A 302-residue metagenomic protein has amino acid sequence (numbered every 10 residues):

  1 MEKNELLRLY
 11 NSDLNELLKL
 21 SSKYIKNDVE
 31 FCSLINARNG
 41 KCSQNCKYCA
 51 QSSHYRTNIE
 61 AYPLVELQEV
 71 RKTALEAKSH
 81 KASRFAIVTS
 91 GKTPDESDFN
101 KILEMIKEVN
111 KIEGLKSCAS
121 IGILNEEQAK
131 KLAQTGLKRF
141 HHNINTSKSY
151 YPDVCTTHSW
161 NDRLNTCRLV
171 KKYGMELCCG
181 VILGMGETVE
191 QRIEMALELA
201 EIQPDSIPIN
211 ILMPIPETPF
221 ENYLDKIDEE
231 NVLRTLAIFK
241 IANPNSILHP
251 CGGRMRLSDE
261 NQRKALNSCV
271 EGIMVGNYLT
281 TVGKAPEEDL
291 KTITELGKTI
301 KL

Functional and structural regions predicted by a protein language model:
M1-L18, K72, A200-L302: Auxiliary Fe-S-binding modules of radical SAM enzymes
D13, S21, C46, I87 (+5 more regions): Conserved, mostly hydrophobic/aromatic
F31-E69: Canonical Radical SAM [4Fe-4S] cluster-binding loop centered on the CxxxCxxC motif and its immediate flanking residues
H54-T73, A77-T166, E176-G180, D205-N210: Core AdoMet radical
A77, V109, L132, C167-V170 (+4 more regions): Generic structural signal for hydrophobic
H80, I112-E113, L169-L177, I202 (+1 more regions): A structural motif corresponding to the C-terminal end of an alpha-helix and its immediate exit/capping segment
K92-D95, T166-Q191, I209-D225, S246-L257: Conserved strand-turn element in the central/C-terminal portion of the radical SAM core barrel that lines
N125-Q134, M185-A200, M255-S268: Catalytic cores of alpha/beta
